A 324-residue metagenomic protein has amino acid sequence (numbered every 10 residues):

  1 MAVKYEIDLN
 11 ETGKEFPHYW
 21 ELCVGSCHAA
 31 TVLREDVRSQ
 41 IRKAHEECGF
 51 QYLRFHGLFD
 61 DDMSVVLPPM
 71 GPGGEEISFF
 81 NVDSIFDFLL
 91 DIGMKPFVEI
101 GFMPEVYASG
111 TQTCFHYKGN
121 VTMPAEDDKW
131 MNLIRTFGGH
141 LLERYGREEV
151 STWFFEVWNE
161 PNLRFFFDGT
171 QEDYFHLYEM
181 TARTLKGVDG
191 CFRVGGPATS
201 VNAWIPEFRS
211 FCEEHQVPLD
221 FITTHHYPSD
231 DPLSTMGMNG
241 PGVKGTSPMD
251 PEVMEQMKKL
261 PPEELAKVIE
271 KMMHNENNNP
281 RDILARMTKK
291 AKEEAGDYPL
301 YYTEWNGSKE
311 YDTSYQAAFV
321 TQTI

Functional and structural regions predicted by a protein language model:
M1-Q51, F55-L58: Mature N-terminal, pre-catalytic/accessory segment of carbohydrate-active enzymes
L9-E11, T31-H45, T136, H140 (+2 more regions): Short, acidic/polar
C27, N159-P161, E304-N306: Short, histidine-centered active-site or binding-site loop motifs used for metal coordination, general acid-base
A30-L33, R164-D168, K309-T313: A generic structural signal for short coil/turn motifs at secondary-structure boundaries
R34-I41, E75-D83, Y174-M180, N278-T288 (+1 more regions): Well-ordered, non-membrane alpha-helical segments in soluble/globular domains
I41-E75, T288-A317: Long, low-complexity, intrinsically disordered polar/charged segments
C48-M272, E276: Substrate-binding cleft and catalytic face of glycoside hydrolase catalytic domains, especially the flexible beta-alpha
V217, F221, K259-I324: Catalytic-core region of carbohydrate-active enzymes that cleave or remodel glycosidic bonds
